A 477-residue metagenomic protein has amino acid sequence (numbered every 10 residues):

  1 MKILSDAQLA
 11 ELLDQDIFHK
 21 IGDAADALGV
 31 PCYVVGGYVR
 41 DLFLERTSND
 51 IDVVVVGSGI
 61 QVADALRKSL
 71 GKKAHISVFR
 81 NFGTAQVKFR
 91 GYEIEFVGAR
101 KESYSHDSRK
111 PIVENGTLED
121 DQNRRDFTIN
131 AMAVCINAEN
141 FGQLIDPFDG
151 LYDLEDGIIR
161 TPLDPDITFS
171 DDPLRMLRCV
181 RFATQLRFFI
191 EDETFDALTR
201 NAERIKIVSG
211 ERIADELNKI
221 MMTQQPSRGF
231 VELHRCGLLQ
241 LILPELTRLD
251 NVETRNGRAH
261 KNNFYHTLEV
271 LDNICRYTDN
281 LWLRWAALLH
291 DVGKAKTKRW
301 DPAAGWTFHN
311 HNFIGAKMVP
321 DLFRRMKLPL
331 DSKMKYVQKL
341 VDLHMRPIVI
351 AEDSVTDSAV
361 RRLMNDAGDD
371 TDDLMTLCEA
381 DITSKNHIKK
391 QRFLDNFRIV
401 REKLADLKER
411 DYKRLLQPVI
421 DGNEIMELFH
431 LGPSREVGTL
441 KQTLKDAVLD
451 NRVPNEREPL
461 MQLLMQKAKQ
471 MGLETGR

Functional and structural regions predicted by a protein language model:
M1-R477: Catalytic cores of the polymerase beta-like nucleotidyltransferase superfamily and closely associated nucleotide
